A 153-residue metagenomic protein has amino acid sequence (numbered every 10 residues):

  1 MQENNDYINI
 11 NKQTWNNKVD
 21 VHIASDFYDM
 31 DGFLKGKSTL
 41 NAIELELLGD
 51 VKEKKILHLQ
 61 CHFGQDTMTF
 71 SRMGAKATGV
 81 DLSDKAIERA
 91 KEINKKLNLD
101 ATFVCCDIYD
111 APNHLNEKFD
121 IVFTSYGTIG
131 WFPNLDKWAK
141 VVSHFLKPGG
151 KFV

Functional and structural regions predicted by a protein language model:
M1-D29: N-terminal, positively charged/glycine-rich alpha-helical extensions of SAM-dependent methyltransferases
F27-K54: Conserved alpha-helix/loop element of class I SAM-dependent methyltransferases that forms part of the SAM/SAH-binding
K54-A111: Class I SAM-dependent methyltransferase SAM/SAH-binding core
P112-V122: A short acidic, Gly/Pro-enriched loop at the edge of an enzyme's catalytic core that lines a small-molecule cofactor
D120-D136: A short SAM/SAH-binding and catalytic strip from SAM-dependent methyltransferases
D136-K151: A short glycine-rich, Lys/Arg-flanked "PGG" loop and its adjoining helix->strand segment in the class I
